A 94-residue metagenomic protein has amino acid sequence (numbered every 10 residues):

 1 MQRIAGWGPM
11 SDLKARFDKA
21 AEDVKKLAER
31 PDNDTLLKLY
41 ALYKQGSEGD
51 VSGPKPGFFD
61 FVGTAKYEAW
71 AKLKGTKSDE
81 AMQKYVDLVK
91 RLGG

Functional and structural regions predicted by a protein language model:
M1-P9: Short, Lys/Arg-enriched N-terminal segments with co-localized hydrophobic residues within the first ~10-30 amino acids
G8-G94: A charge-rich, low-complexity, intrinsically flexible signal that marks solvent-exposed coils, linkers, repeats
